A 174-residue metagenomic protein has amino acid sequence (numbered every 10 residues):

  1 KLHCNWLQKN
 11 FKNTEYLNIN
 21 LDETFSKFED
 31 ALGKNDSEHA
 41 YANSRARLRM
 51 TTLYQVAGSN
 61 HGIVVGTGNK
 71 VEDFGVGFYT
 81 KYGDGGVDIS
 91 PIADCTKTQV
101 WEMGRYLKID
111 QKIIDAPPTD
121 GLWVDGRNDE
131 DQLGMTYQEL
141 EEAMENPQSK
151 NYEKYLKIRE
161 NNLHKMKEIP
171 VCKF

Functional and structural regions predicted by a protein language model:
K1-G75: ATP-dependent adenylation/nucleotidyltransferase module used to activate substrates
L2-N5, E23, T51, T98-L107 (+1 more regions): Residues on a specific face of well-ordered alpha-helices
L7, A31, N35, M103-L107 (+1 more regions): Change "in soluble alpha/beta enzymes" to "in soluble alpha/beta proteins
T24, F28, L32, S44 (+4 more regions): Generic structural signal of hydrophobic/aromatic residues within well-ordered alpha-helices of folded domains
F25-G33, V56, G85-T98, D131-K150: Repeat-unit-sized solenoid/scaffold elements
Y41, L48, I63-M135: Catalytic subdomain that performs nucleotidyl-dependent activation
G85, D125-F174: Peripheral terminal appendages
